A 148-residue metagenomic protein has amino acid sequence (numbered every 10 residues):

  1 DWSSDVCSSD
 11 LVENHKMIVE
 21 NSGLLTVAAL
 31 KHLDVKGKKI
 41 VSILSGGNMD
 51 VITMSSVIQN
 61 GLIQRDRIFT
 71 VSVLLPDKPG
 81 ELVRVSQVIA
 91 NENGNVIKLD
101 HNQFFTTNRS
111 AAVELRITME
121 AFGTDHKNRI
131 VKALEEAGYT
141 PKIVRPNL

Functional and structural regions predicted by a protein language model:
D1-S8: Short, small-residue-biased leader/transition segments that mark boundaries at the very start of proteins
L11: AAA+ P-loop ATPase catalytic core
N14-G23: Short glycine/threonine-rich catalytic loop with a Thr-x-Gly-x-Asp
L24, G47-N48, E81: Gly/Ser/Thr-rich helix-start
T26-L30: Buried hydrophobic packing segments
K31-Q59: Catalytic phosphate/nucleotide-handling subdomain of diverse soluble enzymes
V51-L148: A conserved regulatory-domain signal marking ACT and ACT-like small-molecule sensing domains and adjacent regulatory
